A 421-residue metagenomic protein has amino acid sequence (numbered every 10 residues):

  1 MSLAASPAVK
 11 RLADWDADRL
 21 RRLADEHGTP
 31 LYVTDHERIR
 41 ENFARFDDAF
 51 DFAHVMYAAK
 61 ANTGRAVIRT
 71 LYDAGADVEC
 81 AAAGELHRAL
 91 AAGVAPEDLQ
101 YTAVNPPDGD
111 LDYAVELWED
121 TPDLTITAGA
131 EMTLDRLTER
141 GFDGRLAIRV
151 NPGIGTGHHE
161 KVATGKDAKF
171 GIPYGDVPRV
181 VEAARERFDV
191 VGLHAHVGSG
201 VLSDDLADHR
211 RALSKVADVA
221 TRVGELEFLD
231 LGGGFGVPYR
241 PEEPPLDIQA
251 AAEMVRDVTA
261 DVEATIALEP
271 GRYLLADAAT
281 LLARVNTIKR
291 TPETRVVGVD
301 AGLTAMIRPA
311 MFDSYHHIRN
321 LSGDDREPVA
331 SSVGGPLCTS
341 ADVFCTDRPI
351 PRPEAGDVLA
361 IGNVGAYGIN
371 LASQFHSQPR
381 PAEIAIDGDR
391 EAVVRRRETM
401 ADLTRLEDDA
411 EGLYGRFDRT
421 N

Functional and structural regions predicted by a protein language model:
M1-A128, L134-D143, R185-F188, M400-A401 (+1 more regions): A charged N-terminal "starter" segment
S2-A4, F142-G144, P152-T287: Active-site loop/helix belt of alpha/beta enzymes
W15-D18, T34-E41, N62, G109 (+16 more regions): Conserved active-site and cofactor/substrate-binding residues in soluble primary-metabolism enzymes
I39, K60, L71, A82 (+7 more regions): Conserved, mostly hydrophobic/aromatic
H54-M56, D77, P96-Q100, D123-T127 (+7 more regions): Structural preference for beta-strand elements that scaffold enzyme active sites
A61, A76, V197, G234-F235 (+3 more regions): Active-site metal-binding loops of divalent metal-dependent hydrolases
G64, G153-G155, G200, G236 (+3 more regions): Short, acidic Gly/Pro/Ser/Thr-rich loop/turn segments
A264-N421: Charged (often Lys/Glu-rich) extended helix/loop segments that serve as interaction or gating elements
